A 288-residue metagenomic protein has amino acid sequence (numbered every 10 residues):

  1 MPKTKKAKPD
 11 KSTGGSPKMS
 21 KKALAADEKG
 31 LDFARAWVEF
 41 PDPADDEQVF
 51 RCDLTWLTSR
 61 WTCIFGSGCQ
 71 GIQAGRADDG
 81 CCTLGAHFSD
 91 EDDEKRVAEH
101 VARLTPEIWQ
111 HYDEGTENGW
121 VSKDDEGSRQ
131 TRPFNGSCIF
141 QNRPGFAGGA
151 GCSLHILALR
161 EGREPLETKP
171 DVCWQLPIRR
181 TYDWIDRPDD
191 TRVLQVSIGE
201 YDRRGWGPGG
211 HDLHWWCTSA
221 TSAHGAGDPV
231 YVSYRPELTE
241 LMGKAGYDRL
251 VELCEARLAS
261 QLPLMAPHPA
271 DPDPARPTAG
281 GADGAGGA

Functional and structural regions predicted by a protein language model:
P2-A288: Short loop/turn segments that flank or connect secondary-structure elements
